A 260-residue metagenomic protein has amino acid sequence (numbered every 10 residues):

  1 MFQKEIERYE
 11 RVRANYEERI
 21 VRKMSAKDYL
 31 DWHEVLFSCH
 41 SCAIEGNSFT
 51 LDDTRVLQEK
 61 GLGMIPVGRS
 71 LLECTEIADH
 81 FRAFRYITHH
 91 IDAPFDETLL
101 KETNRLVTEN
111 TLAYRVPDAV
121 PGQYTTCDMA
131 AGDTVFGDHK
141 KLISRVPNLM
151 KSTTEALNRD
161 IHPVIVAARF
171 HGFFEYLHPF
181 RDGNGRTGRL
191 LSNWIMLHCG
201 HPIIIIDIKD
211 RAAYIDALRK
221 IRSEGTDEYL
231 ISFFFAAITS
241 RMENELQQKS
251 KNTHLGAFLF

Functional and structural regions predicted by a protein language model:
M1-F260: FIC/Doc superfamily catalytic core
